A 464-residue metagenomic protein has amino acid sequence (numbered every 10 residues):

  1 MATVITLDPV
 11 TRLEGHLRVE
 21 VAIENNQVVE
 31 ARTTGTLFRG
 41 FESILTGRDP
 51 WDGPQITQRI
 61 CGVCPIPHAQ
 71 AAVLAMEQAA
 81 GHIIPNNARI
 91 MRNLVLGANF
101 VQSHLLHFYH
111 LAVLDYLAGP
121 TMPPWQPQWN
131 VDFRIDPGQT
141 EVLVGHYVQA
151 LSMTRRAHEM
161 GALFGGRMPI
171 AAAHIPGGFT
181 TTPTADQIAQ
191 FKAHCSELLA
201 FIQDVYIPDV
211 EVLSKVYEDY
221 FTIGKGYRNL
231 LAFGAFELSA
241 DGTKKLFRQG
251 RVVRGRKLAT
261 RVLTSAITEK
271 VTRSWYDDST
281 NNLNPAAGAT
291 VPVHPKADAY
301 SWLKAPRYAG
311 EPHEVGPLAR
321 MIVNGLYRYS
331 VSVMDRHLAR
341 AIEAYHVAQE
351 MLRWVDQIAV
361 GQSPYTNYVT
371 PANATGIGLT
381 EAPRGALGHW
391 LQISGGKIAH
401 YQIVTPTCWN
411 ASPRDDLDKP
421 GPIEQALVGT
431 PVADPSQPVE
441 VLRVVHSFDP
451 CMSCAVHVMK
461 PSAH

Functional and structural regions predicted by a protein language model:
M1-R384, T405-H464: Active-site bordering "gate/hinge" segments that shape substrate access to catalytic or cofactor-binding pockets
G388: Short glycine-rich, acidic/polar surface loops and turns
Q392-I393: Aromatic-rich beta-strand edge motifs centered on tyrosine
A399: Catalytic-core signal marking the mid-to-C-terminal active-site face
